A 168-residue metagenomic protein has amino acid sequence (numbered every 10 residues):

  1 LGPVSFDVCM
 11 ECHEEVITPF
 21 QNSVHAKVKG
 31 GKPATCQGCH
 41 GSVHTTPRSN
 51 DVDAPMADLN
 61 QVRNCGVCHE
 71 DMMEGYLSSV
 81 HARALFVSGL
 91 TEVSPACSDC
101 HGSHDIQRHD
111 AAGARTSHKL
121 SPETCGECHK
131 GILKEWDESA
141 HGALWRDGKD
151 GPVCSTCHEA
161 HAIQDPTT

Functional and structural regions predicted by a protein language model:
L1-T168: Short sequence/structural segments immediately N-terminal
